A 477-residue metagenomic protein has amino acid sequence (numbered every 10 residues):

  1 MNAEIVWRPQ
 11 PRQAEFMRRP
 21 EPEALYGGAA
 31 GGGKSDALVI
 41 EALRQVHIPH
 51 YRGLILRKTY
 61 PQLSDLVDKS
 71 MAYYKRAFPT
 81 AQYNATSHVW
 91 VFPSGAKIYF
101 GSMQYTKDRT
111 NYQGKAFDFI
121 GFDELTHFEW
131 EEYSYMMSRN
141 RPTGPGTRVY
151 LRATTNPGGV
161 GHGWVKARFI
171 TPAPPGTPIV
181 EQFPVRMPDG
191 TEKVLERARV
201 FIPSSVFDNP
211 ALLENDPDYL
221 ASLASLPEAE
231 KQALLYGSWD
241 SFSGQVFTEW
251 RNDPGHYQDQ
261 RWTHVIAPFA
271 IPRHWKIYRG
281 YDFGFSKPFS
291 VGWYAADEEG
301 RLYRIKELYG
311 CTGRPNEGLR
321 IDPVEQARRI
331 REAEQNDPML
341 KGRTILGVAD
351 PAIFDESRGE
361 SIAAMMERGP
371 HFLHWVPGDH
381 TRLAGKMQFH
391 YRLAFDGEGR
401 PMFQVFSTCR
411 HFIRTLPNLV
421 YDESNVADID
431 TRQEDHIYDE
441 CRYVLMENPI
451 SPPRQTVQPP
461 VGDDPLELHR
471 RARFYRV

Functional and structural regions predicted by a protein language model:
M1-P22: Pre-P-loop entry segment of helicase/translocase ATPase cores
S35-P49: Walker A/P-loop NTP-binding motif
Y51-L63: Conserved RecA-like ASCE P-loop NTPase motor core of nucleic-acid helicases/translocases
P61-D118: Inter-Walker segment of RecA-like/P-loop motor cores
D123-E124: Walker B catalytic acidic pair
H127-N209: ASCE P-loop NTPase helicase motor core
D208-F283: ATPase catalytic-site recognition across NTP-hydrolyzing enzymes
G292, G300-Q433, P449-T456, P460-V461 (+1 more regions): Mg2+-dependent endonuclease catalytic cores in nucleic-acid-processing enzymes, primarily RNase H-like
